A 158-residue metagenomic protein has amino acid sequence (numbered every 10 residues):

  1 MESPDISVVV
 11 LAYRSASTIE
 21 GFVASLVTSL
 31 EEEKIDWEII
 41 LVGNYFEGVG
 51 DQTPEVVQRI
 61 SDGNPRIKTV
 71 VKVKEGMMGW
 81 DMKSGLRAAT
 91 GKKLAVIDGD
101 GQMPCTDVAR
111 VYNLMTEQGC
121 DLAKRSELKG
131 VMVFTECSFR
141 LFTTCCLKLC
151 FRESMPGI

Functional and structural regions predicted by a protein language model:
M1-E2, E33, A88: Short, flexible hinge/linker loops that cap or flank conserved catalytic cores
M1-T28: N-proximal low-complexity "stem/linker" segments adjacent to membrane-targeting elements
R14, G43-G48, G76, L128-M132: Short histidine/acidic/glycine/proline-rich micro-motifs that form metal- and phosphate-coordinating active-site loops
L26-V70: Acidic donor-binding segment of Leloir-type glycosyltransferases
G43-N44, I97-G99: Active-site acidic Asp-centered loop
K72-A88, K93-V96, Q102-I158: Acceptor/aglycone-binding surface of glycosyltransferases and processive sugar-polymer synthases
